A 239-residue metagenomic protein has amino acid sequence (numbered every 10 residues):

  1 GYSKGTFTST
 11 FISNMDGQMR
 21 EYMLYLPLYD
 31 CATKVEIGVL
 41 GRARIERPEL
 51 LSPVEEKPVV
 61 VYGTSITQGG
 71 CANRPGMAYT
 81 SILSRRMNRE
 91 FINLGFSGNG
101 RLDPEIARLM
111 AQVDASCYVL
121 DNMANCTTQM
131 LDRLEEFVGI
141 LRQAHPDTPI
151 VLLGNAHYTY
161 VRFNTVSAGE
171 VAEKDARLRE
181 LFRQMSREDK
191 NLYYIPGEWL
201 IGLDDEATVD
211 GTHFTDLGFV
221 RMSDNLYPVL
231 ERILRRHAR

Functional and structural regions predicted by a protein language model:
G1-V59, Y227, E231-R239: N-terminal secretory targeting modules
E56-T80: Catalytic nucleophile-elbow at a beta strand-turn-alpha helix junction centered on a G-D-S/GDSL motif, marking
T80-I92, R183: Short helix-loop-beta junction
L83, G100-A144, N155-F163: Oxyanion-hole/transition-state-stabilizing segment in secreted/luminal serine hydrolases and related acyltransferases
L131, D216-Y227: Short, amphipathic alpha-helical "lid/cap" segments that border enzyme active or binding sites
H145-I150: A short helix->loop->beta-strand "cap" motif at the edges of active sites that frequently abuts
V151-L153, F163, S186-K190, Y227-R239: Conserved catalytic region of serine esterases and O-acyltransferases that act on ester linkages in lipids
Y158-P196: Substrate-gating cap/lid alpha-helix
